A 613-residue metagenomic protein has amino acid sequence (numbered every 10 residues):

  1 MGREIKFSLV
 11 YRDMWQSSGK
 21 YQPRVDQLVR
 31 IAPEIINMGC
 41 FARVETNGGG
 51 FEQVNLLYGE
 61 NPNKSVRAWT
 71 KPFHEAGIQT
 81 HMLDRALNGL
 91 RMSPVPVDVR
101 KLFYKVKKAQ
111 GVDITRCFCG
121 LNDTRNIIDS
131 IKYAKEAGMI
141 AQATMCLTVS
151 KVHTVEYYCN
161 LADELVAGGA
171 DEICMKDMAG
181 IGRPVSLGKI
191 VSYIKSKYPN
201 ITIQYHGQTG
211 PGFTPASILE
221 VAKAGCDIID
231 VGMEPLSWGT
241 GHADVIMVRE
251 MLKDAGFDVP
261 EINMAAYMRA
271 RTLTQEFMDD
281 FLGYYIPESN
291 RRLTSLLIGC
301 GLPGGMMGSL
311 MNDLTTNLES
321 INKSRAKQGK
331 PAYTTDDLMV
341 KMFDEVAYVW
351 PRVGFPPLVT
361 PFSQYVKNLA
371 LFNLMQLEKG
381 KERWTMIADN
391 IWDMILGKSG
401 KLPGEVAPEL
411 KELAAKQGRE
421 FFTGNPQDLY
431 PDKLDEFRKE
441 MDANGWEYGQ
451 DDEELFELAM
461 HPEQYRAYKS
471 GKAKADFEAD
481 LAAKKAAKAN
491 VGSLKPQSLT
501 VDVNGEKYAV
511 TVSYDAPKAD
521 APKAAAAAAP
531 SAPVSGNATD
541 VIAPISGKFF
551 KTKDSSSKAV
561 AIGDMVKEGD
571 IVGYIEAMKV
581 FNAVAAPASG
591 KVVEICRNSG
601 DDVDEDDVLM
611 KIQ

Functional and structural regions predicted by a protein language model:
K6-D13, A42-T46, I78-R85, T115-R116 (+4 more regions): Hydrophobic faces of well-ordered beta-strands that scaffold small-molecule active sites in alpha/beta enzyme cores
M14, C117, I173, G225 (+2 more regions): Conserved, mostly hydrophobic/aromatic
P33, G48-L161, G180-R183: Active-site beta->alpha loop and helix N-cap motifs at the rims of alpha/beta catalytic domains
I36-V54, S289-L297, G301-A527: Terminal or standalone catalytic/regulatory effector modules within metabolic enzymes and repeat proteins
Y157-L161, G212-A224: Catalytic cores of alpha/beta
D177, A224-G241: Glycine-rich phosphate-binding active-site loops on the catalytic face of alpha/beta enzymes
A216, G241, R249-L252, G256-S320 (+2 more regions): Core active-site phosphate/anionic-ligand binding loop and the adjoining beta-turn-alpha structural block in enzyme
P533-Q613: Structured functional modules or segments
